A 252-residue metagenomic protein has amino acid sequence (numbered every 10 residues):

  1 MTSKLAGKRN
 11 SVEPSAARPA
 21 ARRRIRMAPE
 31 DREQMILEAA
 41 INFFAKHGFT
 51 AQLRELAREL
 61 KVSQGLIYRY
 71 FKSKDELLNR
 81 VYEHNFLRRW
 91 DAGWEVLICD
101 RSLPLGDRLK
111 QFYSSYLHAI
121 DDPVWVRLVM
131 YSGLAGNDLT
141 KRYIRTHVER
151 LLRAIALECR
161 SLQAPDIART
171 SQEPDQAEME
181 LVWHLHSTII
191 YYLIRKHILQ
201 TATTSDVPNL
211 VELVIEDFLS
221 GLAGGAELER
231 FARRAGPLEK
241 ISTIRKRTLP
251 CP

Functional and structural regions predicted by a protein language model:
M1-D31, N42, L97-I98, A226-P252: N-terminal intrinsically disordered/low-complexity leader segments
D31-A39, A177, L181: N-terminal positioning helix adjacent to the helix-turn-helix/winged-helix DNA-binding module
M35, A39, F43-R80: Helix-turn-helix
V81-F112: Amphipathic alpha-helical linker/stalk segments
W94, I120-R145, I194-L199: Amphipathic alpha-helical segments used for helix-helix packing
Y113-Y116, V129-G133, L185, I189 (+1 more regions): Short alpha-helical scaffolding segments that buttress acidic/His motifs in well-ordered protein cores
V126, K141-R142, A164-E216, G225-E239 (+1 more regions): Hydrophobic/aromatic-rich alpha-helical bundle segments in the mid-to-C-terminal region
K141, R145-L157: Acidic, glycine-rich loop-and-strand cores that form catalytic or ligand-binding grooves in diverse globular domains
